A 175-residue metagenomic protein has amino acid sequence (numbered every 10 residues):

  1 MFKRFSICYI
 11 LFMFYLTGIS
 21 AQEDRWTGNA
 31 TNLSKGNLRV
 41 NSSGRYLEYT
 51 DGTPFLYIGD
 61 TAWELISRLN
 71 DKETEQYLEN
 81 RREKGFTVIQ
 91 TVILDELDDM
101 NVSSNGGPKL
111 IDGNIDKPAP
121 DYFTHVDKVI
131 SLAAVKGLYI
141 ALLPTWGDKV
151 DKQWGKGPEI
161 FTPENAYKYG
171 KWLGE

Functional and structural regions predicted by a protein language model:
M1-E23: Bacterial Sec-dependent N-terminal signal peptides
W26-E175: Active-site mouth of glycoside hydrolases
